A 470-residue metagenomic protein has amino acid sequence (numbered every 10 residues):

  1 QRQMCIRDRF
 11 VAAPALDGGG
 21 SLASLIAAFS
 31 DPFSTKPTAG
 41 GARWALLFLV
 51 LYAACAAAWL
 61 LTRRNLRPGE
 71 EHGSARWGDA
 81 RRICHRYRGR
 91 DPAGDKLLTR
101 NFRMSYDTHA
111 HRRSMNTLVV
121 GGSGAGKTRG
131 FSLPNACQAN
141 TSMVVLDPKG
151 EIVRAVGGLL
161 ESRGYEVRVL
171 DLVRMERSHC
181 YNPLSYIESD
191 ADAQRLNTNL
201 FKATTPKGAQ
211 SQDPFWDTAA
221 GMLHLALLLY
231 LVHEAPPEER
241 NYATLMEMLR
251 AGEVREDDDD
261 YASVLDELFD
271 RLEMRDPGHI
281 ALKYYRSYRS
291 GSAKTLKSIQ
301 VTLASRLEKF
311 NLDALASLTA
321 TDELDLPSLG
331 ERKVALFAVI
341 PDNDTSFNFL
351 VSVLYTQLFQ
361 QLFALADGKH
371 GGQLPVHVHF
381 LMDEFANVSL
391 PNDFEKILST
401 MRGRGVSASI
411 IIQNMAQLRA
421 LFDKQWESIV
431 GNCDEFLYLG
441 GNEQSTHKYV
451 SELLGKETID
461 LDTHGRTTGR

Functional and structural regions predicted by a protein language model:
Q1-Q3, R7-A125, R129-P134, E176 (+1 more regions): Basic- and hydrophobic-enriched, low-structure N-terminal and domain-boundary segments that flank ATP-binding catalytic
D8, R113-V406, L421, N442: P-loop NTPase motor domains
Q212-M222, A226-L229, V334, E395-S399 (+1 more regions): P-loop NTPase motor core of the ASCE superfamily
I412: H-loop/switch region of ABC-family ATPase nucleotide-binding domains
